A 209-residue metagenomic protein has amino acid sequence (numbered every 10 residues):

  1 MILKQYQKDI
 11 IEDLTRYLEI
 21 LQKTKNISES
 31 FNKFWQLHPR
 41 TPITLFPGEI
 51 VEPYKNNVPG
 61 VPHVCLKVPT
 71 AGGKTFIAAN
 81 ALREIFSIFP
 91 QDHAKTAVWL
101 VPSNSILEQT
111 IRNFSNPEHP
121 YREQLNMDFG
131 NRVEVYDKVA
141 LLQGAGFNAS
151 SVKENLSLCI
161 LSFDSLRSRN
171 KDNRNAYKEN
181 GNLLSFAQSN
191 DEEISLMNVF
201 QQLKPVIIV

Functional and structural regions predicted by a protein language model:
M1-V209: RecA-like P-loop NTPase motor core of helicase/translocase proteins
